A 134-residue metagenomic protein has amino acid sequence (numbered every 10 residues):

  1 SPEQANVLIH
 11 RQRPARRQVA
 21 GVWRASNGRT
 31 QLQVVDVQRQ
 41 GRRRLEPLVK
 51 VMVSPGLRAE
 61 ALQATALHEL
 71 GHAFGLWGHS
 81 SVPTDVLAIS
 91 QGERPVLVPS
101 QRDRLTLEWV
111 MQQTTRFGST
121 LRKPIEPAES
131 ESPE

Functional and structural regions predicted by a protein language model:
S1-L70, W77-S80: Metzincin-family zinc-dependent endopeptidase catalytic domain
L8, V49-V53, T84-V96: Surface-exposed aromatic
L57, V82, V96-S100: A general structural signal for short secondary-structure boundary/capping elements
Q63-L67, T84, R104-E108: Extracytoplasmic/secreted envelope proteins and their assembly/folding machinery, especially bacterial periplasmic
A88-G118: Post-HExxH zinc-binding segment in Zn-dependent metallohydrolases
T114-T115, S119-E134: Pan-zinc metallopeptidase signature
